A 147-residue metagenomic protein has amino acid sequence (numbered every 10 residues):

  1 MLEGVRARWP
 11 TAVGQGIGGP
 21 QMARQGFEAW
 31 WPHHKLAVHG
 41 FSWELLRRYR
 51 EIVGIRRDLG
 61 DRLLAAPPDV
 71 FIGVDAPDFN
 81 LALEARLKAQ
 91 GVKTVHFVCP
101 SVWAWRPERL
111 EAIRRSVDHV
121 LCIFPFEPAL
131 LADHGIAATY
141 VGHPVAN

Functional and structural regions predicted by a protein language model:
M1-N147: Active-site and donor-binding regions of nucleotide-sugar-utilizing enzymes
